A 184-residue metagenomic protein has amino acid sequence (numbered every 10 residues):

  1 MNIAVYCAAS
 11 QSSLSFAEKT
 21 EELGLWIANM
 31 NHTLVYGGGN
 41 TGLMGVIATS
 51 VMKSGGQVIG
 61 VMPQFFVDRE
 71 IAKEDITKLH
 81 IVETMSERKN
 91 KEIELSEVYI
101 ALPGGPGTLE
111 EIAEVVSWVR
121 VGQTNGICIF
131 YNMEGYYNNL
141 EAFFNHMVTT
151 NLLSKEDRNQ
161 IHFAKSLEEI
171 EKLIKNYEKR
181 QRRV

Functional and structural regions predicted by a protein language model:
M1-L95, E134-E168, K179-V184: A cross-family phosphate/adenosyl-ligand binding-site feature
G37, A101-P103, Y131: Thr-Gly-centered strand-to-loop micro-motif
M52, W118-N125, L152-L153: Arginine/glycine-rich "motif VI" loop of SF2 helicases in the C-terminal RecA-like domain
K89-V121, R180-V184: Active-site/ligand-binding-proximal alpha/beta "capping" segment
T108-E111, Y136, I170: Internal, well-ordered alpha-helical segments in soluble enzyme and binding-protein domains
G126-E134: Short loop-to-beta-strand entry elements in the cores of soluble alpha/beta enzymes
I174: Hydrophobic "lid"/C-terminal helical patch of Rossmann-like NAD(P)-dependent dehydrogenase/epimerase domains
